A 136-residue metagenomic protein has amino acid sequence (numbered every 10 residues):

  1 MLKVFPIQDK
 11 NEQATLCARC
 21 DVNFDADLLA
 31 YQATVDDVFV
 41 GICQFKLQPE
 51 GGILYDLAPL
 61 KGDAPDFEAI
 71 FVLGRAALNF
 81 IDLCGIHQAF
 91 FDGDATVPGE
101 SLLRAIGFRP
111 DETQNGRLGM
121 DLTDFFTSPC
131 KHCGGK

Functional and structural regions predicted by a protein language model:
M1-D25, T127-K136: Short amphipathic alpha-helix that is part of the acyltransferase structural core
D27-Y31: Short loop/turn microsegments at loop-to-beta-strand junctions
Q32, F91-D94, N115-M120: Histidine- and aromatic-rich ligand-binding microenvironments
Q32-E68: Conserved donor-binding loop and adjoining core beta-sheet/short helix segment in diverse acyl/aminoacyl transferases
P65-D82: Conserved acetyl-CoA-binding loop-helix of GNAT-fold acetyltransferases
I81-D94: Conserved GNAT acetyl-CoA-binding A-motif
D94-T113: Conserved active-site alpha-helix within GNAT-family acetyltransferase domains
R109-F126: Conserved catalytic-core motifs of GNAT/GCN5-like acyltransferases
